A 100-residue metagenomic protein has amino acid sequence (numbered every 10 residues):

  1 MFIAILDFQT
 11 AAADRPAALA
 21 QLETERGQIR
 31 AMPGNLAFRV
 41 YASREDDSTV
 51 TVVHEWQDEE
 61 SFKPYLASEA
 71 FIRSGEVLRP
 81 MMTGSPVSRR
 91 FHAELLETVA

Functional and structural regions predicted by a protein language model:
F2-Q9, R39-L66: Short, well-ordered beta-strand segments in beta-rich or mixed alpha/beta enzyme and ligand-binding folds
Q9-L19: Short, surface-exposed ligand-recognition loops at beta-strand->loop->(often short) alpha-helix junctions that present
T10-A12, D58, H92-L95: Non-catalytic surface loops within mature trypsin-like serine protease
R15-A17, T49, S61, E97: Intrinsically disordered, low-complexity acidic/polar segments
T24-L36, E55-S88: An amphipathic, aromatic/His-enriched active-site/gating alpha helix that lines ligand/cofactor pockets
R39-S48, E76-A100: Glycine-rich beta-strand-turn "strand-cap" elements at beta-sheet edges
